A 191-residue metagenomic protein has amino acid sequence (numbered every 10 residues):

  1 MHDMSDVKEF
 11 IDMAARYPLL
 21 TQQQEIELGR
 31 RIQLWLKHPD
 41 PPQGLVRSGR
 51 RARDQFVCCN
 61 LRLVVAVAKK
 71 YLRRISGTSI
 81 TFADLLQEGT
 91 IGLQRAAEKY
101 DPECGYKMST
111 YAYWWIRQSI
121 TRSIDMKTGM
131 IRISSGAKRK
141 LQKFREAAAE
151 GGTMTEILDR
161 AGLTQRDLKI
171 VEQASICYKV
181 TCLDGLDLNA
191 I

Functional and structural regions predicted by a protein language model:
M1-R132, G136, K140-A149, E156: Alpha-helical promoter-recognition and RNA polymerase-docking modules of transcription initiation factors, dominated by
Q33-R47, E172, I176-D187: Short amphipathic alpha-helical segments at helix boundaries and their inter-helical linkers
V64-A66, R166, L186, I191: Low-complexity, intrinsically disordered/propeptide-like segments
T128, I133-G136, K179-A190: Short Lys/Arg-enriched helix C-cap and helix-to-coil transition segments that create basic nucleic-acid-contact patches
Q142-T181: Long, charge-dense, solvent-exposed interaction surfaces that engage phosphate-rich ligands
